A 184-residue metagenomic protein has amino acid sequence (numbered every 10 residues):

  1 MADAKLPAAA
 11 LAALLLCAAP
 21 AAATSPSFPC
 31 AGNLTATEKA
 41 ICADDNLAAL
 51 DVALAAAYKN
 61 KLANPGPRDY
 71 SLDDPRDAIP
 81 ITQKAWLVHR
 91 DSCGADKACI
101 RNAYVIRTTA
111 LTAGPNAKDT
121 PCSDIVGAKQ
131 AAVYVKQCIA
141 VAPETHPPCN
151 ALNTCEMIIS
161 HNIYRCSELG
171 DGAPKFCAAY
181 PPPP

Functional and structural regions predicted by a protein language model:
M1-A10: Bacterial N-terminal signal peptides that target proteins for export
C17-P20: N-terminal signal peptide c-region/cleavage motif recognized by signal peptidases
S25-P184: Post-signal/leader-peptide non-cytosolic segments of secretory proteins
